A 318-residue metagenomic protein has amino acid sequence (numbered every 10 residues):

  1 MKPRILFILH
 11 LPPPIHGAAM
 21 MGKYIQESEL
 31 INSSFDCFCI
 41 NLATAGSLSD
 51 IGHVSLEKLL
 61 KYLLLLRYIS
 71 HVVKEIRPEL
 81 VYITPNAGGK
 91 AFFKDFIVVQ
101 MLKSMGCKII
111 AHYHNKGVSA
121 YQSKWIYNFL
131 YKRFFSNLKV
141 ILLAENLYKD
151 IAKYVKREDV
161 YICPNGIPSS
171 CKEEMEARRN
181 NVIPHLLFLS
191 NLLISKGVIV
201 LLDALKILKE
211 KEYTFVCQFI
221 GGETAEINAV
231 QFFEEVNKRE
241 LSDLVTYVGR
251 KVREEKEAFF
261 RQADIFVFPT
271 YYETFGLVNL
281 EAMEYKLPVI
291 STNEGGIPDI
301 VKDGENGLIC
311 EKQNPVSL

Functional and structural regions predicted by a protein language model:
L6-I8, A177-K196, L201-L205, C217-E223: Conserved donor-binding/catalytic core segment of Leloir-type glycosyltransferases
A19-Y24, P184, L193-I207, I227-Q231 (+2 more regions): A conserved mid-protein helix/loop that constitutes part of the nucleotide-sugar donor-binding site
I40-A45, L189, V216-Q231, G249-R250: Glycosyltransferase donor-sugar binding loop
K132-E173, H185: Donor nucleotide-sugar binding/catalytic pocket of nucleotide-sugar-dependent glycosyltransferases
V230-K251: Nucleotide-activated donor-binding/catalytic signature segment of Leloir-type glycosyltransferases, i.e., the conserved
Y271: Aromatic "clamp/platform" in nucleotide-sugar-dependent glycosyltransferases that forms part of the donor/acceptor
P288-S291, V301: Short hydrophobic beta-strand element within catalytic cores of glycosyltransferases and related nucleotide-activated
P298-L318: Change "using UDP/GDP/dTDP sugars" to "using nucleotide sugars
